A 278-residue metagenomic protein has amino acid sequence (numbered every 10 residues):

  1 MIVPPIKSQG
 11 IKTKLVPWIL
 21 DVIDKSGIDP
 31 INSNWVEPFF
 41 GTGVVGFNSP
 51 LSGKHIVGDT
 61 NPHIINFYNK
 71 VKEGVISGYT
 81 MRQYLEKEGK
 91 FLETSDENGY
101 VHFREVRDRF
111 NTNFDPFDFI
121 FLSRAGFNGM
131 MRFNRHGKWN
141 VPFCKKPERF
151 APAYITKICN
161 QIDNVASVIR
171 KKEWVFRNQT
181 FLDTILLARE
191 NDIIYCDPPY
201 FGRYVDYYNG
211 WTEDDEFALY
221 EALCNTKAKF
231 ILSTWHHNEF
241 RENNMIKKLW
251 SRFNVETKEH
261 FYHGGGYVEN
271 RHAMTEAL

Functional and structural regions predicted by a protein language model:
M1-V16, I23-K25, T257-L278: Class I S-adenosyl-L-methionine
M1-V22, I28-P30, V75-Y195, P199-V205: SAM-dependent nucleic-acid methyltransferase catalytic core
P30-K90: Conserved S-adenosyl-L-methionine
F40, P62, D183, Y200 (+1 more regions): Short, glycine/acidic-enriched loop or turn micro-motifs at the edges of active sites
K54, E173-V175, N254: Conserved beta-strand segments of alpha/beta enzyme cores
G58, Q179, S233: The conserved SAM/SAH-binding core of class I Rossmann-like methyltransferase domains, concentrating on the hydrophobic
Y207-W211: Short, contiguous acidic/charged loop-to-helix segments that flank catalytic cores in large enzymes
T212-L278: Long, positively charged, glycine-interspersed low-complexity recognition regions
